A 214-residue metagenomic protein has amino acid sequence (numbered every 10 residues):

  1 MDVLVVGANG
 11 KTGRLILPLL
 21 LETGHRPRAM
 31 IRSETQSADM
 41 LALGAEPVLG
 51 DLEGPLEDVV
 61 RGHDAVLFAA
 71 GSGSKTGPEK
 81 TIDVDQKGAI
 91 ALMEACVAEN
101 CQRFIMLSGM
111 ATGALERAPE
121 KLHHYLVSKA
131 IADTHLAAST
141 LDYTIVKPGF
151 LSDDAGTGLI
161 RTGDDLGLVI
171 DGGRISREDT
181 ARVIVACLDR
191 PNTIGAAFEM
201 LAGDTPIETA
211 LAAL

Functional and structural regions predicted by a protein language model:
M1-H25: N-terminal Rossmann NAD(P)H-binding glycine-rich loop of SDR-like oxidoreductase domains
V6, R26-M30, E34, G73-T76 (+3 more regions): Conserved Rossmann-fold NAD(P)-dependent oxidoreductase catalytic core, especially the SDR/UDP-sugar
A29-A91, A95-A98, L188-N192: NAD(P)H-binding glycine-rich loop region in Rossmannoid oxidoreductase-like domains and their noncatalytic homologs
I31, K147-S152: Conserved SDR Rossmann-fold cofactor-binding beta-strand/turn motif
A89, S128, V146, D171-A186 (+1 more regions): Substrate-positioning beta->alpha
P119, H123, V127, F150-R177: SDR active-site lid
D154-R161, C187-A196: Glycine/proline-rich active-site loop of Rossmann-fold NAD(P)-dependent oxidoreductases
R190-A210: Core catalytic loop region at the nicotinamide-binding pocket of NAD(P)H-dependent oxidoreductases
